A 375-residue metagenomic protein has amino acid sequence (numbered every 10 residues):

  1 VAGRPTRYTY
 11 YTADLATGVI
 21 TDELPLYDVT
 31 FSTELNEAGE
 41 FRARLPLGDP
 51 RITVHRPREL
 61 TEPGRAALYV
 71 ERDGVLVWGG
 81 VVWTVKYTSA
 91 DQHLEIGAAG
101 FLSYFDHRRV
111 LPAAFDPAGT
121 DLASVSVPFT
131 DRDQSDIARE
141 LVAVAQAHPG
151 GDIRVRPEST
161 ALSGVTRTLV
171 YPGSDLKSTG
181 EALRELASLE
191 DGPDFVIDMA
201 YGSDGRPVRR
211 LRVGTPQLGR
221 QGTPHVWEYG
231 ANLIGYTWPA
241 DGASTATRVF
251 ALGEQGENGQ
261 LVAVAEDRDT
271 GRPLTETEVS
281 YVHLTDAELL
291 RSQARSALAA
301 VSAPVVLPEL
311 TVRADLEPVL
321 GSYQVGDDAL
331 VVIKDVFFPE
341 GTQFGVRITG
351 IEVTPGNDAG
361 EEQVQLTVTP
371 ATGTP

Functional and structural regions predicted by a protein language model:
V1-T130: Beta-strand-rich assembly/attachment modules of structural machines
A16-I20, D49-T53, L76-W78, S103-H107 (+7 more regions): Short, surface-exposed beta-strand/loop "edge" segments at domain boundaries and coil↔beta transitions
D28-E59, Y229-P375: An acidic/polar, Gly/Ser/Thr-rich interaction patch typically located in mid-to-C-terminal regions of proteins
E34, V85-T88, D198-A200, T354-G356: Short beta-strand micro-motifs enriched in acidic
L76-V81, E95, P224-V226, Q343-R347 (+1 more regions): Well-ordered beta-strand positions in beta-sheet-rich domains
Q92-I96, P207-R209, T247, E362-V364: Short beta-strand micro-motifs in enzyme catalytic cores
F101-D241: Charged- and aromatic-enriched interaction segments used to assemble and dock large macromolecular complexes
